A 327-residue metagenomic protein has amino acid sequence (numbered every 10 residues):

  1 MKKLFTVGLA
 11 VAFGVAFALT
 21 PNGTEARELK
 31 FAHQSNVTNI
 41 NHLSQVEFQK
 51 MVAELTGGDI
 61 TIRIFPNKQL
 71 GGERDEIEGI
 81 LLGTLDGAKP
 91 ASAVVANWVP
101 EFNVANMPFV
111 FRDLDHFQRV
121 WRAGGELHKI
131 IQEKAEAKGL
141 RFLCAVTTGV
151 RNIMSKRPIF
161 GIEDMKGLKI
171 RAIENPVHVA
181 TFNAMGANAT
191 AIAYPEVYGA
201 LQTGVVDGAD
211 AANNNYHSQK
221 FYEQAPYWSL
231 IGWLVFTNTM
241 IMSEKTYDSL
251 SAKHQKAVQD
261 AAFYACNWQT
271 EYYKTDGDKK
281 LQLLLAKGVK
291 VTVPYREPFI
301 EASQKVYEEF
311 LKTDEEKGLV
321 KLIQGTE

Functional and structural regions predicted by a protein language model:
M1-V11: Bacterial N-terminal signal peptides that target proteins for export
K3-L4, T20, K256: Intrinsically disordered, low-complexity peptide-like regions
V7, A16, E301-K305: Short, solvent-exposed linear motifs at loop/edge-of-secondary-structure regions
L9-A10, A18, K312-E315: Short linear sequence elements within intrinsically disordered, low-complexity coil regions
V15-A26: Sec/Tat signal peptide C-region and signal peptidase I cleavage site
E25-Q118, E126, I130-E327: N-terminal secretory/targeting leader peptides
